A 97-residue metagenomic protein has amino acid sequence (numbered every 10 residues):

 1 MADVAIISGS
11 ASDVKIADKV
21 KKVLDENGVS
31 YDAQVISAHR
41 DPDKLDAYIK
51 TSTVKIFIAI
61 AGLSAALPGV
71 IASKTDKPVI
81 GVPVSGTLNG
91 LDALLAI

Functional and structural regions predicted by a protein language model:
A2-A38: Glycine-rich phosphate/diphosphate-binding loop of Rossmann-like nucleotide-binding domains
S8, A61, G81-S85: Short beta->alpha connector loops at strand-helix junctions that form conserved, small/polar/Pro-enriched
D13-A17, P42, A61-V70, N89-L91: Short glycine/serine/threonine-rich phosphate/pyrophosphate-binding segments that cradle anionic phosphate groups
V20-E26, K50, S73-D76: Short, solvent-exposed amphipathic alpha-helical segments in soluble enzyme and RNA/protein-processing domains
V29-T53: N-terminal beta-loop-helix "entrance" segment that forms/cooperates in small-molecule cofactor or anionic ligand
D32, F57-A59, I80: Structural detector of well-ordered beta-strand residues that form the stable sheet scaffold of enzyme domains
Y48-K74: Short, structured active-site "lid" loops
K74-I97: Short, acidic/small-residue loops that bind anionic groups at enzyme active sites
